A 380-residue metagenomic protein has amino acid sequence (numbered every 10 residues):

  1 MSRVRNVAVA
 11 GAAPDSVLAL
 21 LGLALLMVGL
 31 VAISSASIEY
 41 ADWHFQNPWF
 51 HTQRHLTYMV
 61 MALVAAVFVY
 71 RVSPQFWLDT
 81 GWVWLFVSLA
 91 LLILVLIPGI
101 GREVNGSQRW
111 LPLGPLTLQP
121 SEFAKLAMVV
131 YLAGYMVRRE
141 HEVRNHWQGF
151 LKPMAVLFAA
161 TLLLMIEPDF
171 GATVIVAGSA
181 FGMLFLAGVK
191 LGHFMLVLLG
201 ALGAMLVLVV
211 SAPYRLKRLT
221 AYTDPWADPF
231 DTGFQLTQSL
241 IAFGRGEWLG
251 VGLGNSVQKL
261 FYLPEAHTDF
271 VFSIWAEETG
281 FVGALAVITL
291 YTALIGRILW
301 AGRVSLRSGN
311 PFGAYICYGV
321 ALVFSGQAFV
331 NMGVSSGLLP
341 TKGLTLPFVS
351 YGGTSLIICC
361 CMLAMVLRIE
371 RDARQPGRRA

Functional and structural regions predicted by a protein language model:
M1-A8, F312, Q327-A380: A juxtamembrane structural motif centered on a specific transmembrane helix
N6-L23: N-terminal membrane topogenic signal
A19-M27, V31-S35, A41-Q235, S273-S336 (+2 more regions): Hydrophobic alpha-helical transmembrane segments of multi-pass inner membrane proteins, especially in bacterial systems
G114-A124, I166-P168, E247-G252, L344-I358: Glycine/serine-rich anion-binding loops at beta->alpha junctions that coordinate negatively charged ligand groups
D169-V174, V251-S256, A266-T268, K342 (+1 more regions): Transmembrane helix boundary and interhelical junction motifs in multipass membrane proteins
E247-F281, S305-G309: Long extracytoplasmic/lumenal interhelical loops at the membrane interface of multi-pass membrane proteins
V251-G252, V282-V287, I357, I369: Extended hydrophobic-aromatic, low-complexity segments
